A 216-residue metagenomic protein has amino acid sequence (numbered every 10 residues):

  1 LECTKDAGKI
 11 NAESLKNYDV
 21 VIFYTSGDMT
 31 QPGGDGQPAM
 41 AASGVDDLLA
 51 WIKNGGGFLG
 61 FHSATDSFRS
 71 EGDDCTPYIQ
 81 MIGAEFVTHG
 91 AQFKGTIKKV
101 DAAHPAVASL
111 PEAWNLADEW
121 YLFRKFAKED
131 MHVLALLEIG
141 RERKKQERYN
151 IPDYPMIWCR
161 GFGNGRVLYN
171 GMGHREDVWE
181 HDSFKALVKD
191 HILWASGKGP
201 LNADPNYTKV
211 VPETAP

Functional and structural regions predicted by a protein language model:
L1-C3, D19-T25, I52, G57-H62 (+4 more regions): Structural recognition of the beta-strand scaffold that forms the well-ordered cores of secreted hydrolase catalytic
L1-E2, G34-P38, Q146-E147: Short, flexible loop segments at the rims of nucleotide/cofactor-binding pockets, characterized by
L1-V20, P200, P205-P216: Aromatic-Pro/Gly-enriched surface loop or interdomain linker that acts as a lid/target-recognition segment
T4-E13, D46, I151-I157: Alpha-helical scaffolding within the catalytic cores of extracellular/periplasmic polymer-degrading hydrolases
D6-K9, I22, S26-Q31, F58 (+4 more regions): Solvent-exposed loop/turn segments at secondary-structure junctions within structured extracellular/periplasmic domains
D28-E112: A glycine-rich, often tryptophan-bearing local segment used as a flexible ligand/cofactor-contacting loop or short
Q80, A84-G163: Catalytic beta-strand/loop cores that center a nucleophilic Ser/Cys/Thr and support acyl-enzyme chemistry
Q80, R141-P216: Extracellular ligand-binding/catalytic regions of CAZymes and related secreted enzymes and adhesion modules
